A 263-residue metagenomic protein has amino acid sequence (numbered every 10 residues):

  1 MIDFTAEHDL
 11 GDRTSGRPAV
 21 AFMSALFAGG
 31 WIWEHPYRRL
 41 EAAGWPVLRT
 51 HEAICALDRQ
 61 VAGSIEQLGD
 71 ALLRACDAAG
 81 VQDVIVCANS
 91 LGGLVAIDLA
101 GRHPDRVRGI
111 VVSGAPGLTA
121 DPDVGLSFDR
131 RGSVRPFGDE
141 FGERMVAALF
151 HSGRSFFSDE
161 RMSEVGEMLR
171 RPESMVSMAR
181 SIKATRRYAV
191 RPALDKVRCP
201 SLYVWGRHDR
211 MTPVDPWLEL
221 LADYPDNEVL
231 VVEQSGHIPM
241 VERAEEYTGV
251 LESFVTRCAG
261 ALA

Functional and structural regions predicted by a protein language model:
D9-L57: Conserved HGGG/HGGXW glycine-rich cap/lid loop of the alpha/beta-hydrolase fold
Y37, L48-C87, L91, G249: Active-site loop/oxyanion-hole signature of alpha/beta-hydrolase fold enzymes
I97, G101, R108-G138: Flexible "cap/lid" loop of the alpha/beta hydrolase fold
D121-P122, D139-K196: Conserved alpha/beta-hydrolase catalytic His-Asp/Glu region
V197, Y203-W205: Short beta-strand/loop motif that positions the catalytic acidic residue of the alpha/beta-hydrolase fold
C199, P213-L221: Short alpha-helix in the alpha/beta-hydrolase fold that links the catalytic acid
R207-T212: Acidic catalytic loop of the alpha/beta-hydrolase fold
S235-T248: Catalytic histidine-centered segment of alpha/beta-hydrolase-like enzymes
